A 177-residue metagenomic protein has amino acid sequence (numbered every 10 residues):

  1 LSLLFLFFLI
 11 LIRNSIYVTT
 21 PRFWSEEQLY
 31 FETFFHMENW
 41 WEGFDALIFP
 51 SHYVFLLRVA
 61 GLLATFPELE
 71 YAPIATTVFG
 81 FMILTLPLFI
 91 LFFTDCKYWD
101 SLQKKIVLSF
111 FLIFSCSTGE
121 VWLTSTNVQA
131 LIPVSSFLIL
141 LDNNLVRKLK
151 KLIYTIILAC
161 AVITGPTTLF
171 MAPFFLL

Functional and structural regions predicted by a protein language model:
L1-I10: Start-transfer (signal-anchor) and selected internal transmembrane alpha helices of multi-pass inner/ER membrane
L9-L47, L63: Extracytoplasmic loop-helix module adjacent to an early transmembrane segment
F34, D45-I74: Short hydrophobic/aromatic helix or loop-helix immediately within or flanking a transmembrane segment in polytopic
V78-D100: Transmembrane-helix motifs of polytopic, lipid-linked glycan transferases
T85-L91, Q103-S125: Transmembrane and membrane-interface helices of multi-pass, inner-membrane envelope-modifying transferases
Q129-I153: Specific aromatic-rich, kink-prone transmembrane helix
L138, K151-L176: Membrane-interface alpha helices of multi-pass inner-membrane proteins
